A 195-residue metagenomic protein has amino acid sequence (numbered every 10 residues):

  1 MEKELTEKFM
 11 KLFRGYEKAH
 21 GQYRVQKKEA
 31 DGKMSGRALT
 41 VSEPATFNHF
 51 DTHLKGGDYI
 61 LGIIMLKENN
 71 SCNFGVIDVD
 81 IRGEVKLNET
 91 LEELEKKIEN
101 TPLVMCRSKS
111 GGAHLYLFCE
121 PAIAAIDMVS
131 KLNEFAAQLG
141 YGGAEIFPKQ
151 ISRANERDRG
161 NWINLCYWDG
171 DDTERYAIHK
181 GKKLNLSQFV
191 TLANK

Functional and structural regions predicted by a protein language model:
M1-F74, R82-E93, G160-W162, Y167-G170 (+1 more regions): DNA replication initiation on ssDNA origins
K3, K109, I126-V129: Conserved structured core elements
D58-N88, C119-K195: DNA replication initiation modules
G62-I63, N100-C106: A short linear hydrophobic-aromatic micro-motif
I77, E93, E99-L103, D172: Catalytic residues for metal-mediated phosphoryl-transfer on nucleic acids/nucleotides
K96-L103, A137-G143: Structural alpha-beta junctions
M105-H114: Short, conserved phosphate-binding/catalytic loop or strand-edge motifs used in phosphoryl-/nucleotidyl-transfer
